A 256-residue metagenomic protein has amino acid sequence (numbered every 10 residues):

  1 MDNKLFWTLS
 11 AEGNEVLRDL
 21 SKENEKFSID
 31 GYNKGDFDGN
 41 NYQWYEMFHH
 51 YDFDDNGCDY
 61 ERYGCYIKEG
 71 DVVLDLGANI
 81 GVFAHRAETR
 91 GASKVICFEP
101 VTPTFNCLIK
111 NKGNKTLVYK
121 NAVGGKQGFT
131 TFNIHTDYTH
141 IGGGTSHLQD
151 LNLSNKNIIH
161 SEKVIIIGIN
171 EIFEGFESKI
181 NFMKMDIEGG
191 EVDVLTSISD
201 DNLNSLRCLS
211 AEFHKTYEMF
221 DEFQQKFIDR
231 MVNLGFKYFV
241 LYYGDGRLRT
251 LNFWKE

Functional and structural regions predicted by a protein language model:
M1-E256: Phosphate/nucleotide-binding beta-alpha loop and adjacent structural elements of enzyme active sites
